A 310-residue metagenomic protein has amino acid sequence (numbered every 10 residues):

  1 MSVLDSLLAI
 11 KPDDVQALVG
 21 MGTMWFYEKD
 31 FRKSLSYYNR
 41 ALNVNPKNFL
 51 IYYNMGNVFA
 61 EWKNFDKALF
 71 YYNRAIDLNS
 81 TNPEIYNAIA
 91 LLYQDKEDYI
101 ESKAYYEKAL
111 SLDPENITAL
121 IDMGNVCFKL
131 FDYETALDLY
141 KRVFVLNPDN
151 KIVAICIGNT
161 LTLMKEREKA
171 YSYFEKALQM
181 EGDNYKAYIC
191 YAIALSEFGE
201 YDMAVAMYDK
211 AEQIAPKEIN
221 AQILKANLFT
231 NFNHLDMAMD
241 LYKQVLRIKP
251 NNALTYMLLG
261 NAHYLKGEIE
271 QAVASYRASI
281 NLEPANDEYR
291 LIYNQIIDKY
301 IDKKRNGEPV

Functional and structural regions predicted by a protein language model:
V15-Q16, F49-L50, P83-E84, I117-T118 (+5 more regions): Helix-start (N-cap) detector for alpha-helical repeat units in TPR-like alpha-solenoids, especially tetratricopeptide
Y27, E61-W62, D95, K129-L130 (+5 more regions): Register position in tetratricopeptide repeats
